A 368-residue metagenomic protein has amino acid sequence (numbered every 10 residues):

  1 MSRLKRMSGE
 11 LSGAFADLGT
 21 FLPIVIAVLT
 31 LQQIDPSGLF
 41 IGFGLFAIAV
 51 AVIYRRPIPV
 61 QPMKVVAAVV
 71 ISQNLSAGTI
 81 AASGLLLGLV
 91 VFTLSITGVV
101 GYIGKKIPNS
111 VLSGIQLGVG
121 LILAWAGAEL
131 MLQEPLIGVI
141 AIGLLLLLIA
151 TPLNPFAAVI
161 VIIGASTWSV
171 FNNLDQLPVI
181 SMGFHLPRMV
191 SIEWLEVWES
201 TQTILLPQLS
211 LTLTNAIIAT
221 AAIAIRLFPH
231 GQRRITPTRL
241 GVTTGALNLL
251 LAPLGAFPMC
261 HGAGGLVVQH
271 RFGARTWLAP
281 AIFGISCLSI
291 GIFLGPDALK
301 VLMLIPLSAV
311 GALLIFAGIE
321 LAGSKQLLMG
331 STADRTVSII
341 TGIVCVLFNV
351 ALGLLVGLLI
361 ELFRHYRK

Functional and structural regions predicted by a protein language model:
S2-L11, A27-A49, L206-W277: Membrane-embedded helical hairpins/re-entrant loop segments and their flanking transmembrane helices within multi-pass
K5-A14, T30-I34, V50-P57, K105-V111 (+5 more regions): Short, amphipathic, aromatic/basic-enriched membrane-interface segments that mark the entry/exit of transmembrane
S12-F15, I107-V111, L206-L213, L250-P253 (+3 more regions): Hydrophobic alpha-helical transmembrane segments of multi-pass membrane proteins
S12-I53, I58-N74: Transmembrane helix-boundary motif of multi-pass solute transporters/channels
V25-S37, M63-S76, I223, H230 (+4 more regions): Membrane-interfacial helix-loop connectors
I34-G38, R55-A67, G104-L112, P155-F156 (+3 more regions): Short, non-helical or kinked segments that cap or interrupt transmembrane helices
N74-I180, I282-K368: Membrane-embedded alpha-helical modules
N154-P155, V159, I163-A219: Helix-loop-helix junctions that connect adjacent transmembrane segments in multi-pass membrane transporters
